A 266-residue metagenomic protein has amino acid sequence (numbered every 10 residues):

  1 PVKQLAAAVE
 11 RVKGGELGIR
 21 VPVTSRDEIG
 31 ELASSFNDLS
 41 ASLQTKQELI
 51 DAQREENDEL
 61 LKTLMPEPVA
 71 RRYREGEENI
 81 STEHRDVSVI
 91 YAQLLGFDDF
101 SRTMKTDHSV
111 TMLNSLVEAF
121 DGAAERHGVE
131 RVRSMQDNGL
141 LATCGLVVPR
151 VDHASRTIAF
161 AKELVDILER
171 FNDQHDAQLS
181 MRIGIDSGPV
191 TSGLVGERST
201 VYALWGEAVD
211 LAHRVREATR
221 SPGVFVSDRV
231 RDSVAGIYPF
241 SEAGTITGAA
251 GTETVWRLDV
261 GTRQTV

Functional and structural regions predicted by a protein language model:
Q4-T24, E31, R71, N79: Short, charged helix-helix connector/hinge segments
R11-K13, T24, E28-A52, E59: Amphipathic coiled-coil signaling helices used for dimeric signal transmission
G14, A41, R102, V129 (+1 more regions): Short, conserved catalytic or interaction motifs in soluble domains
L17, S25-L32, E83, S109 (+3 more regions): The cytosolic transmitter module of two-component sensor histidine kinases
N37, P189-T191, L211, A218-V266: Intrinsically disordered, glycine/charged-rich C-terminal tails and inter-domain linkers that flank nucleotidyl cyclase
L60-L94: Helical coiled-coil signaling stalks immediately cytosolic to transmembrane anchors in prokaryotic sensory systems
R71, E83-S88, D98-D121, E125 (+1 more regions): Conserved long alpha-helical elements within nucleotide-processing catalytic cores of c-di-GMP signaling and class III
V87, A92-L95, A123-R156, L168-E207 (+1 more regions): Catalytic core of nucleotidyl cyclases, primarily class III adenylyl/guanylyl cyclases
